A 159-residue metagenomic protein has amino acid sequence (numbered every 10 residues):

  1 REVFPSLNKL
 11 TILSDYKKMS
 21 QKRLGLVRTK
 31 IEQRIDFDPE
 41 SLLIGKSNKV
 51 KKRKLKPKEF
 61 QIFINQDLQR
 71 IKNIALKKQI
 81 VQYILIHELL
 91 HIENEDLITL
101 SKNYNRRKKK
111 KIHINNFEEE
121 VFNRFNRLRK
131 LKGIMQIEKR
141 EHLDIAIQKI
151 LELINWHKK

Functional and structural regions predicted by a protein language model:
R1-Y83, I92-K159: Active-site-proximal or metal-binding-adjacent scaffold patches in catalytic folds
E88: Walker B catalytic acidic pair
